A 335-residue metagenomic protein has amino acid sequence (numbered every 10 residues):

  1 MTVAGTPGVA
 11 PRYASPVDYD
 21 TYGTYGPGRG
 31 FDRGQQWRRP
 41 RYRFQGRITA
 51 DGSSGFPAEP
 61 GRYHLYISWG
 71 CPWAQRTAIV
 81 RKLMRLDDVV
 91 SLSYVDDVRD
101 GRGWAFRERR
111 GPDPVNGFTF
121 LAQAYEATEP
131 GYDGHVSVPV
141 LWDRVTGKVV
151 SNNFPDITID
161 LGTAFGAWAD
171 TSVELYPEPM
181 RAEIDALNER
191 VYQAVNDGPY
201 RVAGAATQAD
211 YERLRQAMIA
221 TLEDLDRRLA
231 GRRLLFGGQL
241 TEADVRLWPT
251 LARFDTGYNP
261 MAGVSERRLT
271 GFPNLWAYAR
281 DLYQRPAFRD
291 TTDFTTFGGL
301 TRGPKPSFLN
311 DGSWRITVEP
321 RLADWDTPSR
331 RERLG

Functional and structural regions predicted by a protein language model:
T2-G335: C-terminal alpha-helical interaction module
